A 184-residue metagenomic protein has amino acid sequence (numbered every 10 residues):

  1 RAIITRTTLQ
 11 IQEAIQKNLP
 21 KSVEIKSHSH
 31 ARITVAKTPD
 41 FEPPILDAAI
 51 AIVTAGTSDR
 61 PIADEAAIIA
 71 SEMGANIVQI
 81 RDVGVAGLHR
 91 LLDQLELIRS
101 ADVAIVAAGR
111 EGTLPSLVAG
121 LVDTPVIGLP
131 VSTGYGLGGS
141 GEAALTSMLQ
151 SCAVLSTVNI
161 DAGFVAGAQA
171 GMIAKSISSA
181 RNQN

Functional and structural regions predicted by a protein language model:
R1-A31: Helix-enriched interaction subdomains in cytosolic or periplasmic regions, typified by TIR/SEFIR signaling/NADase cores
L19-K21, L121-V122, S151-A153: Short, structured coil segments at secondary-structure junctions
V23-S29, Q79, V118-S140: Short, acidic/small-residue loops that bind anionic groups at enzyme active sites
A31-P39, N76-L97, G141-A143, V158-N159: Glycine-rich oxoanion-binding loops at beta->alpha junctions
I45-G87: Glycine-rich phosphate/diphosphate-binding loop of Rossmann-like nucleotide-binding domains
T54, L95, V103, V131-N184: C-terminal binding/interaction regions
D59-D64, L88-H89, A108-L117, G138-G139 (+1 more regions): Short glycine/serine/threonine-rich phosphate/pyrophosphate-binding segments that cradle anionic phosphate groups
D93-V131: Glycine-rich phosphate-binding loop
